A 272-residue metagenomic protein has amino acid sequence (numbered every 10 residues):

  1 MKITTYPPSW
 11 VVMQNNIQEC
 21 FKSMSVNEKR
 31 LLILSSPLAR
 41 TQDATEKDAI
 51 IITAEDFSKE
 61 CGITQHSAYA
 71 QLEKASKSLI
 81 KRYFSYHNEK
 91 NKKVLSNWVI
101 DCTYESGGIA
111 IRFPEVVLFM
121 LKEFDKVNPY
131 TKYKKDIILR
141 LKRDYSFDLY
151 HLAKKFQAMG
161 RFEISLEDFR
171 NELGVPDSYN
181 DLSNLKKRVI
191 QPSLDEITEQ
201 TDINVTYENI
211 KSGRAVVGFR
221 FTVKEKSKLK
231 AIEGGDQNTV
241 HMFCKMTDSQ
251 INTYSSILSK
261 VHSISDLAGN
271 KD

Functional and structural regions predicted by a protein language model:
M1-N270: Charged, alpha-helix-forming regions
